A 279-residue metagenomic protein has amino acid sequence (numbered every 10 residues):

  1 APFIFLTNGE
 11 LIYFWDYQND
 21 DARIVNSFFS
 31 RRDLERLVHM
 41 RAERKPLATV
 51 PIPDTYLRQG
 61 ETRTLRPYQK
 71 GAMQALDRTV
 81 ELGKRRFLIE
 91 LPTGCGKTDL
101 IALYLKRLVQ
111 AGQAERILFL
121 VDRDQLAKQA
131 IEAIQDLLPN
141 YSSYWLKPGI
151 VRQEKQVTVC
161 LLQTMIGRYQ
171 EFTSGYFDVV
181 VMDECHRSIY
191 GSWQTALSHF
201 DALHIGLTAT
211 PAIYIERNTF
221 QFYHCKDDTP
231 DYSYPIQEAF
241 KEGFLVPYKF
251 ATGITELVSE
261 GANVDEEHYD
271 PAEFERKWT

Functional and structural regions predicted by a protein language model:
A1-P2, Q113-E115, Y141, F177 (+3 more regions): Short glycine-/polar-rich loops that comprise or flank the Walker A/P-loop and associated switch/sensor motifs
A1-R116, Q125, Q129-N140, E154-V157 (+4 more regions): ATP-dependent helicase/translocase motor core
N8, Q69, G94, R123 (+5 more regions): Conserved structural-core and active-site-/substrate-pathway-adjacent residues in large, well-folded domains of enzymes
E10-Y13, D124-L126, Q163-I166, H186-R187 (+3 more regions): Conserved nucleotide-binding/hydrolysis micro-motifs of P-loop NTPases
L65, F119, M182: Conserved SAM-binding loop
V121-Q125, Y144-R152, L161-G167: Conserved helicase motor
F172-G206, P211: SF2 helicase catalytic motif II
R217-T279: Interdomain helical connector at the RecA1-RecA2 junction of SF1/SF2 helicase-like NTPases
